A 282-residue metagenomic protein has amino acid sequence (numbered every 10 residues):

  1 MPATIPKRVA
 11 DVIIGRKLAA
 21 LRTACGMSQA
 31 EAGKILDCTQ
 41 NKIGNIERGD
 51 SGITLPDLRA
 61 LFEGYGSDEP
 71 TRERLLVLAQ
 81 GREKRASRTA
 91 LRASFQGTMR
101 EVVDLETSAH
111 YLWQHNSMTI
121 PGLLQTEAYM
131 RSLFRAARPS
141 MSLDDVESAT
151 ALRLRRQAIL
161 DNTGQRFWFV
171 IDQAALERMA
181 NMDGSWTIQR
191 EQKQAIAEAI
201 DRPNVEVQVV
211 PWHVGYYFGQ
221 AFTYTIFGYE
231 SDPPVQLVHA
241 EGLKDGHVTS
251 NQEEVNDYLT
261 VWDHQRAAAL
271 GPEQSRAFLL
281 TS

Functional and structural regions predicted by a protein language model:
M1-A86: Basic, Lys/Arg-rich alpha-helical nucleic-acid-recognition elements, primarily the DNA-binding modules of transcription
I5, R16, E31-K34, N45-R48 (+6 more regions): N-proximal short alpha-helices
I5-L36, K84-S94, L124-G164: Solvent-exposed, charged interface segments at domain starts and junctions
C38, N45, S94, T107 (+1 more regions): Short, functionally important structural connectors and interaction interfaces within domains
E47, E106, E241: Acidic-residue sensor for enzyme active/binding pockets
E73-T107: Short, charged recognition helix plus adjacent turn of helix-turn-helix-like nucleic-acid-binding domains
Y111-T281: Hydrophobic protein-protein interaction segments
